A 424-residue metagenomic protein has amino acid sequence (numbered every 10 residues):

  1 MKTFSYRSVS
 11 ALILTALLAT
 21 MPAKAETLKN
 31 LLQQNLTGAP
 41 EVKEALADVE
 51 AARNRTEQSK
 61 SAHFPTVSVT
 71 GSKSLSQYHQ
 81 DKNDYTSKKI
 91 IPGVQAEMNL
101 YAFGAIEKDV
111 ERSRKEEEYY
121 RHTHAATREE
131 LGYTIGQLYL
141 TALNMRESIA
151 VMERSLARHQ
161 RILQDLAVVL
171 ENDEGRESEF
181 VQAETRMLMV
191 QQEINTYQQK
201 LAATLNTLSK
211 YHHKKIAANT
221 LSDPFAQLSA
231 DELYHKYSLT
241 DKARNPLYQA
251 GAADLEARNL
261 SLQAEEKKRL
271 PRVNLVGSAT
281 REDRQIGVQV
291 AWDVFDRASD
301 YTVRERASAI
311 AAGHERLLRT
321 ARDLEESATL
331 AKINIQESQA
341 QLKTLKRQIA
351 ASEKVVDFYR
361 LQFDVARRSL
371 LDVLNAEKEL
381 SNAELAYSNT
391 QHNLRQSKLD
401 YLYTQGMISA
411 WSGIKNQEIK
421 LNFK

Functional and structural regions predicted by a protein language model:
K2-S10: Bacterial N-terminal signal peptides that target proteins for export
K2-T3, E26, N30, T127-R244 (+5 more regions): Periplasmic alpha-helical coiled-coil/stalk elements that build and connect Gram-negative outer-membrane
K2-T3, K24, I216, S388-K424: Acidic, low-complexity, intrinsically disordered peripheral segments
S10-A19: Bacterial N-terminal signal peptides
A23-S68, E174-E177, S209-N259, A321 (+4 more regions): Bacterial Sec-pathway N-terminal export signals of envelope proteins
Q33-K43, E50-T66, V94-R112, H122-E129 (+6 more regions): A glycine-/polar-enriched beta->alpha junction
E44-S59, T127, L131-R154, R161 (+5 more regions): Amphipathic alpha-helical coiled-coil segments
T70-L100, D109, L221-E232, K267 (+2 more regions): Small/polar, glycine/serine/threonine/aspartate-rich low-complexity segments that form flexible
